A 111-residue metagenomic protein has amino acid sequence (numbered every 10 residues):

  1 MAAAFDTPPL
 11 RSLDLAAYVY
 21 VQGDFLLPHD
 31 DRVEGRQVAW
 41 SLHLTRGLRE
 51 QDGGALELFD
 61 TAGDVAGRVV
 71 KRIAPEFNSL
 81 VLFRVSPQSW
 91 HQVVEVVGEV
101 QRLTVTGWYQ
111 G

Functional and structural regions predicted by a protein language model:
A2-G111: Catalytic core of non-heme Fe(II) oxygenases with the double-stranded beta-helix
